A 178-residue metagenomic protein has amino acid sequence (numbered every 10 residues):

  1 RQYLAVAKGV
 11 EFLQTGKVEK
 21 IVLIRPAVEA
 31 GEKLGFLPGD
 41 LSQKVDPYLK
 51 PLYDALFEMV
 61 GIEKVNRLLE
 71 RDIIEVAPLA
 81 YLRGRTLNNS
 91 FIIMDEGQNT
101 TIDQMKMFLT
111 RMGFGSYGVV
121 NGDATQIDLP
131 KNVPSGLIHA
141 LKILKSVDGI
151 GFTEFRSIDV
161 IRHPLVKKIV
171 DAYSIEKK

Functional and structural regions predicted by a protein language model:
R1-M94, Q98-K178: Conserved helicase motor core of SF1/SF2 NTP-dependent helicases
